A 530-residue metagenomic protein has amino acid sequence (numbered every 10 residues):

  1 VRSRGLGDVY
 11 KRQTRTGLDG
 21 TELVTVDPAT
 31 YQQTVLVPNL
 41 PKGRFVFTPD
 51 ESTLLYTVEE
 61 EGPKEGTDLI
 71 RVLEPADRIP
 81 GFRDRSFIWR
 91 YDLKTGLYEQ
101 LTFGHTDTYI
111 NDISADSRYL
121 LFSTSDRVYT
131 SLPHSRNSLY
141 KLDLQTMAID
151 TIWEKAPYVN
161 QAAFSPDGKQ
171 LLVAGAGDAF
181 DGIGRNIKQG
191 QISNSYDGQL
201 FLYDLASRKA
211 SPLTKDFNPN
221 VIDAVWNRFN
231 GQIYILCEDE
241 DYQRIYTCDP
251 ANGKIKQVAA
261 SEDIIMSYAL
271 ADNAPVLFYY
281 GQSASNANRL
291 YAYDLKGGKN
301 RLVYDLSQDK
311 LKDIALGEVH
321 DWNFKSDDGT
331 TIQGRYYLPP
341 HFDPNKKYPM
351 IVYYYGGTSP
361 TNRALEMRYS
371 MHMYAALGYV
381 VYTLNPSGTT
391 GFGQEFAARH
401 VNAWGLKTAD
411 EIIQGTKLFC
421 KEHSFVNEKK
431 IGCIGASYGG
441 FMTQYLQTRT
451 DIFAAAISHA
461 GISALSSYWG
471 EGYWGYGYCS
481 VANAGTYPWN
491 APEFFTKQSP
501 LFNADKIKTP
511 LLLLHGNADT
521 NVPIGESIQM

Functional and structural regions predicted by a protein language model:
V1-Y10: Single conserved hydrophobic/aromatic residue that forms the stacking wall/gate of nucleotide- or nucleobase-binding
R12, L55-V58, K64-G66, G81-I88 (+7 more regions): Non-catalytic accessory segments flanking enzyme active sites
R12-V24, P38-G43, T57-F87, T102-T108 (+8 more regions): A flexible loop/linker signature enriched in serine peptidases of the S9 family
D27-Y31, D92-G96, D143-M147, D204-R208 (+2 more regions): Short loop/turn segments that connect beta-strands within beta-propeller blades
D50-S52, D116-R118, D167-K169, F229-G231 (+1 more regions): Short coil/turn segments that connect the beta-strands within blades of beta-propeller domains
D305-K429, A436, G470-W474: Cap/lid segment of the alpha/beta-hydrolase catalytic domain
A376, T383-M530: Active-site-proximal cap/loop segments of hydrolase catalytic domains
